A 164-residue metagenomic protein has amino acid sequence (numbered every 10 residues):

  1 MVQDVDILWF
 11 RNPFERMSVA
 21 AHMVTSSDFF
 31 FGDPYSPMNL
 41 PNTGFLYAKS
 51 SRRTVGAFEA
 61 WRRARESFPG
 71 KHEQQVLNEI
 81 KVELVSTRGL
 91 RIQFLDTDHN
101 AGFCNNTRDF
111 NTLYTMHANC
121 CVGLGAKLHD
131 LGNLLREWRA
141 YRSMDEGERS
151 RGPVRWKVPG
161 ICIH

Functional and structural regions predicted by a protein language model:
M1-L40, F45-S51, V55: GT-A fold catalytic core of metal-dependent nucleotide-sugar glycosyltransferases, centered on the diacidic
A48-H164: Catalytic core and acceptor-binding pocket of nucleotide-sugar-dependent glycosyltransferases
